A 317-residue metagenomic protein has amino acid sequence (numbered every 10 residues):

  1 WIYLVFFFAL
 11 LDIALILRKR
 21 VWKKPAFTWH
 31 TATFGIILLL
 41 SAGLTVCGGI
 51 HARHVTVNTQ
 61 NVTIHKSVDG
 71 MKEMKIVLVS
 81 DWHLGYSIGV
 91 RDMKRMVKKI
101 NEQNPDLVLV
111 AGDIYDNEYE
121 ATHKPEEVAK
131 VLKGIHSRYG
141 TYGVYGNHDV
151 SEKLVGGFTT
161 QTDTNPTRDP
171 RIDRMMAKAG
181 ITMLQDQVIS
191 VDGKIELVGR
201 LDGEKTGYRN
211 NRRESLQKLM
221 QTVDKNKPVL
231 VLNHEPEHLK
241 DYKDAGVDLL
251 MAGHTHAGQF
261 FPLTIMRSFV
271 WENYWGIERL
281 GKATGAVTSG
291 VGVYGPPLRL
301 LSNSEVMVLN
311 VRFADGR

Functional and structural regions predicted by a protein language model:
W1-R53: Non-catalytic terminal accessory segments
T31-G35, S41-V68, G85-R91, R95: Hydrophobic alpha-helical transmembrane segments in integral membrane proteins
S67-R317: Soluble catalytic domains of enzymes that build or remodel membrane lipids, polysaccharides, and related
